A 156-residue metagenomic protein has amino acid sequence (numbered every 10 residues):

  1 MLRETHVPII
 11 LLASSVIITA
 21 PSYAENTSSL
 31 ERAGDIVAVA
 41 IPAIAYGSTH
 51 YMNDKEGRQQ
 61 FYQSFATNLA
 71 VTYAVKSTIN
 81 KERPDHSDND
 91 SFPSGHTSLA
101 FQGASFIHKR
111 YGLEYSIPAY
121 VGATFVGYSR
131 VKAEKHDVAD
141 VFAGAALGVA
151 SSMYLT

Functional and structural regions predicted by a protein language model:
L2, Y23-P93, S98-K132: Hydrophobic alpha-helical bundle signature of multipass membrane enzymes
L2-E4, P8: Acidic, Pro/Ser/Gly/Ala-rich intrinsically disordered segments
P8-I17: Bacterial N-terminal signal peptides
T19-P21: N-terminal signal peptide c-region/cleavage motif recognized by signal peptidases
H96-A100, H136-T156: Alpha-helical transmembrane segments that form the membrane-embedded catalytic/substrate-binding core of multi-pass
